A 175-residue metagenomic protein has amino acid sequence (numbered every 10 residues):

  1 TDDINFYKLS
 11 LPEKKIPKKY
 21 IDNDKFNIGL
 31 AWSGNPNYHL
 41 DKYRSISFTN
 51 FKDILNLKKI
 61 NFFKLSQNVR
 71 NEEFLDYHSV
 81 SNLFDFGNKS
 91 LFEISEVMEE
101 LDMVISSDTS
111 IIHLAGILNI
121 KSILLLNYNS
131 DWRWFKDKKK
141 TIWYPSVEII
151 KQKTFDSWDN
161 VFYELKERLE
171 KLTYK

Functional and structural regions predicted by a protein language model:
T1-K175: Catalytic machinery of carbohydrate-active enzymes, primarily nucleotide-sugar-dependent glycosyltransferases
